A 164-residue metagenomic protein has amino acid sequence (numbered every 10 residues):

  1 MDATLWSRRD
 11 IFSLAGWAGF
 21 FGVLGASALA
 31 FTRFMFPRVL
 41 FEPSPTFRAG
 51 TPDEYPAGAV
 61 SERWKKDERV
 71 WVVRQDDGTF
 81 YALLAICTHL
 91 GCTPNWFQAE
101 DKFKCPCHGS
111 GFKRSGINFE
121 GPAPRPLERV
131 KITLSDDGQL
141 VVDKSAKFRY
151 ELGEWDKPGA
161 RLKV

Functional and structural regions predicted by a protein language model:
T4, D10-A99, V130-V164: N-terminal pre-ligand scaffold of iron-sulfur
L40-E42, R48, C105, I117-E120: Preference for short coil/turn "hinge" residues that link or interrupt alpha-helices
I86, L90-S115, P126: Membrane-embedded segments
N118-P126, D136: Exported/periplasmic cell-wall-interacting domains
